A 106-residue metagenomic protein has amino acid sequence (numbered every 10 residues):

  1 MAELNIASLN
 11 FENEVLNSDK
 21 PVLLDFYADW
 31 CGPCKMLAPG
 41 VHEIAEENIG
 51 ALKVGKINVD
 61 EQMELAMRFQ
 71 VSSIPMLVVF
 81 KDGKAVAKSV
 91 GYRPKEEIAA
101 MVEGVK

Functional and structural regions predicted by a protein language model:
A2, A7, Y27, K53-G55: Conserved Rossmann-like nucleotide-binding pocket used by diverse enzymes that bind dinucleotide cofactors
E3-V22: A short beta-strand-turn-helix
D19-K20, Y27-W30, S73: Short pre-active-site segment immediately N-terminal to redox-active cysteine/selenocysteine motifs in thiol-based
D19-P21, A38-I57: Conserved helix-turn-beta segment immediately C-terminal to the redox Cys motif in thioredoxin-like folds
F26-G40: Conserved redox-active cysteine motifs that mediate thiol-disulfide chemistry, especially di-cysteine Cys-X(1-2)-Cys
V59-L65: Structural microenvironment flanking redox-active thiols in thiol-disulfide oxidoreductases
S73-K106: Non-catalytic, surface beta->alpha helical segment in thiol-disulfide oxidoreductase systems
